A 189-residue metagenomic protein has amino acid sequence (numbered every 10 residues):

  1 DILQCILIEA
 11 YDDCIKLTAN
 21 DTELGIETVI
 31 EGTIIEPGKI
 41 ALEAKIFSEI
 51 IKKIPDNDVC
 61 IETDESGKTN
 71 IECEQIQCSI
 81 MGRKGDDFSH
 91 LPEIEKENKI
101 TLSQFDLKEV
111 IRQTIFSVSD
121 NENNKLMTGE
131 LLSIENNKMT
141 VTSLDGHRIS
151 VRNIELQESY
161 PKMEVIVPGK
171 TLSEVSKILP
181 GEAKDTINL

Functional and structural regions predicted by a protein language model:
D1-L189: Structural preference for solvent-exposed beta-strand-turn elements and adjacent flexible terminal/loop segments within
